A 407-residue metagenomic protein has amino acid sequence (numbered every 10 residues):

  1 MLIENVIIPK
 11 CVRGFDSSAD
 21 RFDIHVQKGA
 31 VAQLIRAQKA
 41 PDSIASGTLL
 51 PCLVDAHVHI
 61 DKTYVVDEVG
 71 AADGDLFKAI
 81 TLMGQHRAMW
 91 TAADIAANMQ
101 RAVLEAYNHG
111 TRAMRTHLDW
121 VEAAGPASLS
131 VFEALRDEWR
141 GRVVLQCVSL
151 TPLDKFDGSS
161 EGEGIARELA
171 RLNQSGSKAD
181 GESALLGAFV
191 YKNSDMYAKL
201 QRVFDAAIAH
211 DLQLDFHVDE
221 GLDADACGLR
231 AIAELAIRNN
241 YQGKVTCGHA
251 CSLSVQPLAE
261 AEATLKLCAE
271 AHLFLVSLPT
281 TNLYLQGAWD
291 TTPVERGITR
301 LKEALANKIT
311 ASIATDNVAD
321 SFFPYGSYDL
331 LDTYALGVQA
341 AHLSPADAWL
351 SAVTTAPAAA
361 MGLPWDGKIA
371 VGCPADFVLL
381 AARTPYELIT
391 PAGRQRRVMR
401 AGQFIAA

Functional and structural regions predicted by a protein language model:
M1-N5, Q33-K78: Replace "His-x-His-based motif
M1-Q38, P385: N-terminal metal-binding scaffold of metallo-dependent hydrolase/deaminase domains
V12, V371-A407: C-terminal cap of metal-dependent C-N hydrolases
L49, V66-H117, A123-R140, R167-A170: Alpha-helical scaffold segments that flank or form the walls of functional sites
P51-T63, L118, Q213-L222: Histidine-centered catalytic micro-motifs
T63-I95, L169, N173, G228-T246 (+3 more regions): Active-site gating loops and adjacent loop-to-helix segments of metal-dependent hydrolytic enzymes
A127-W139, G158-F274, T291-I313: Histidine/acidic residue-rich metal-binding segments in metalloenzymes
Q213, E234-V245, T281, L285 (+1 more regions): His/Asp/Glu-enriched, well-ordered alpha-helical/loop segment that forms or immediately abuts the divalent-metal
